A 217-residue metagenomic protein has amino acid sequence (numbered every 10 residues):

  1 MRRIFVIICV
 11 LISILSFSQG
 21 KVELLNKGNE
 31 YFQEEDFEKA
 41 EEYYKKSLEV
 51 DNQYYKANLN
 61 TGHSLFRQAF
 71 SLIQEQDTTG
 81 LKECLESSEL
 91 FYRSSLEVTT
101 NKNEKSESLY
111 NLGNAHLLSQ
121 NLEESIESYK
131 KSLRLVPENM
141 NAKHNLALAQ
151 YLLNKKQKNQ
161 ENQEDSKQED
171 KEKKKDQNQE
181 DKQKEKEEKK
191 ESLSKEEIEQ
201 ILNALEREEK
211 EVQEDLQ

Functional and structural regions predicted by a protein language model:
S47, S94-V98, S132: Canonical positions in the second alpha-helix
N52, T100-N103, P137: Short coil turns that delineate tetratricopeptide repeat
A57, K105-S108, A142: TPR alpha-solenoid repeat register
F91, L118-S119, I126-Q217: Acidic, low-complexity intrinsically disordered segments
